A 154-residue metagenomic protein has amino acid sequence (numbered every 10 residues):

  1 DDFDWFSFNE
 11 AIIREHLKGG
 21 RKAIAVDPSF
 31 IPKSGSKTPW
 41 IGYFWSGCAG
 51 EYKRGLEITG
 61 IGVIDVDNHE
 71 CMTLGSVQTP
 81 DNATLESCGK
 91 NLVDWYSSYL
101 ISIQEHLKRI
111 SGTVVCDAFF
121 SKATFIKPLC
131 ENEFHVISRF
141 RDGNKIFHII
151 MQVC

Functional and structural regions predicted by a protein language model:
D2-N68: Active-site-proximal, Lys/Arg-enriched surface segment that forms a nucleic-acid-binding/basic interface patch
D4, G47-S111: Electropositive, glycine- and tryptophan-enriched low-complexity nucleic-acid-binding patches
K18-G19, L74, S111, D142: Feature targets compositionally biased, intrinsically disordered low-complexity regions with long contiguous runs
V26-S29, L74-P80, R141: Short loop/turn segments at strand-loop or loop-helix junctions that form parts of catalytic or ligand-binding pockets
S34, F44, P80, K122-A123: Surface-exposed loop/turn and secondary-structure junction residues enriched for glycine/proline
D81-C154: An internal, acidic/charged active-site-proximal segment that coordinates divalent cations and/or engages
